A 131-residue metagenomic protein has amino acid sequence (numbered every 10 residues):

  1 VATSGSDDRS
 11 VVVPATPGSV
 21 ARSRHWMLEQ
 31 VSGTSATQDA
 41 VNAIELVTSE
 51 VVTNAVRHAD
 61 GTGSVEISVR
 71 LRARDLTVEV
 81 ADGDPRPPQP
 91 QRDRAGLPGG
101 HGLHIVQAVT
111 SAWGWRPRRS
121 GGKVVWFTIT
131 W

Functional and structural regions predicted by a protein language model:
V1-S10, V56-W131: Conserved beta-strand-loop-beta-strand hairpin that lines the nucleotide-binding pocket of ATP/GTP-utilizing enzymes
P14-S19: A short beta-loop-alpha structural element at the N-terminal edge of CoA-dependent acyl/N-acetyltransferase catalytic
M27-S49: Conserved short strand/loop->alpha-helix "switch" segment adjacent to the catalytic nucleotide/phosphoryl-transfer site
